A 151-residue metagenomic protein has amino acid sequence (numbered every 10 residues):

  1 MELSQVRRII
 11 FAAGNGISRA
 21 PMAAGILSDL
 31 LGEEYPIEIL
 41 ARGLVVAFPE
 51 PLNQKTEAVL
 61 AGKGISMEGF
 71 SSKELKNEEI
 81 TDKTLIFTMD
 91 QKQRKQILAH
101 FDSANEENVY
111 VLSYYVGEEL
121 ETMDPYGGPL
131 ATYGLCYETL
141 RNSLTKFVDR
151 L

Functional and structural regions predicted by a protein language model:
M1-D82, D149: Conserved active-site segments centered on acidic
F11, F87-T88: Hydrophobic beta-strand core positions in alpha/beta domains
A20, M89-D90: Replace "coordinates the UDP/GDP/TDP-sugar" with "coordinates nucleotide-activated sugar donors
L85, Q91-L151: Phosphate-binding/catalytic loops
